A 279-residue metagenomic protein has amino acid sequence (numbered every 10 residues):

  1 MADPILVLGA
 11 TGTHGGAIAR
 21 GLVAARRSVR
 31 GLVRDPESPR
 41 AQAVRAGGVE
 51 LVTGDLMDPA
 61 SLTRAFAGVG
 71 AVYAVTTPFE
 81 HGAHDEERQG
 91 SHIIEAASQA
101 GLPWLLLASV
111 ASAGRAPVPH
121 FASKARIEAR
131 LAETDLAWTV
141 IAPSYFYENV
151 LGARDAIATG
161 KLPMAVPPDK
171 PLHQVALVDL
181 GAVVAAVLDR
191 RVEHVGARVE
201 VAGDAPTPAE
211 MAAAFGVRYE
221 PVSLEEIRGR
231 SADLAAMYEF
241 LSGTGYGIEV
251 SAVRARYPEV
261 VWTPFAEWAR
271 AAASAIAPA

Functional and structural regions predicted by a protein language model:
M1-D3, P278-A279: Actinobacteria-biased recognition of intrinsically disordered, low-complexity terminal regions
A2-Q42, M57-A60, A65-V69, T77-S91 (+5 more regions): Oxidoreductase cofactor-interface core, primarily capturing Rossmann-like NAD(P)-dependent enzymes
G21, L224-A279: A hydrophobic C-terminal alpha-helical subdomain
R45-D58: Rossmann-fold cofactor-recognition segment
G48, M164-P167, A252: Short, functionally important structural connectors and interaction interfaces within domains
V52, R218-E225: General small-molecule cofactor/ligand-binding pocket signal
